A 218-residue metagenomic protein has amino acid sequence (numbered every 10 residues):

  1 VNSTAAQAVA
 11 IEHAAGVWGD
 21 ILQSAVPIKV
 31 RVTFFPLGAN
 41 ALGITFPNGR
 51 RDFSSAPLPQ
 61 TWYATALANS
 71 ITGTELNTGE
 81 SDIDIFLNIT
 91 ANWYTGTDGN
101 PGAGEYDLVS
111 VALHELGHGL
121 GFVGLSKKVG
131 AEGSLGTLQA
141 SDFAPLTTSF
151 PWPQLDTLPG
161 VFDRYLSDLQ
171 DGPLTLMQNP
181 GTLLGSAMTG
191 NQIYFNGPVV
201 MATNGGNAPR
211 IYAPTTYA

Functional and structural regions predicted by a protein language model:
V1-L113, H118-A218: Extracellular zinc-dependent metalloprotease catalytic-domain scaffold
